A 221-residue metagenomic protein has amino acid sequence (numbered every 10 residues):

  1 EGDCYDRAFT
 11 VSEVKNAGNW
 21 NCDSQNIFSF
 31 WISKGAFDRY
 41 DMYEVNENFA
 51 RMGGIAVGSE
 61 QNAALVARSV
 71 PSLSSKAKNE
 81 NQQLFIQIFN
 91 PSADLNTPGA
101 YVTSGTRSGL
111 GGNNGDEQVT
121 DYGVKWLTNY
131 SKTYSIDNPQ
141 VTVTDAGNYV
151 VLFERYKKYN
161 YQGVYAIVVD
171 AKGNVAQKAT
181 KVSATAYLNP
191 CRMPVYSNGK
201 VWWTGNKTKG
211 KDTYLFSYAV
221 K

Functional and structural regions predicted by a protein language model:
E1-K221: Extracellular, repeat-based ectodomains that mediate carbohydrate processing or recognition
